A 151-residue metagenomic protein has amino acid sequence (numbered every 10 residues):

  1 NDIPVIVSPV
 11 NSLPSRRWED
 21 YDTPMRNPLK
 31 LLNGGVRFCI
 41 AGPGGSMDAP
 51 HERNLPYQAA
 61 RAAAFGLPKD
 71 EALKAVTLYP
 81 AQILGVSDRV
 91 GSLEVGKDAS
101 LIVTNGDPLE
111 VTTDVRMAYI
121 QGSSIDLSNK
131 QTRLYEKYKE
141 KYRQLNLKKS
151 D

Functional and structural regions predicted by a protein language model:
N1: Active-site-adjacent beta->alpha loops and helix N-cap segments on the catalytic face of soluble alpha/beta enzymes
P4, S8-T104, T113, S124: His/Asp/Glu-enriched, well-ordered alpha-helical/loop segment that forms or immediately abuts the divalent-metal
S46, A64, I120-D151: Extracellular/periplasmic ectodomains of large secreted or surface enzymes and adhesion receptors
G106-P108: Small/polar (Gly/Ser/Thr/Ala-rich) solvent-exposed segments that form structured loops/beta-strands/short helices used
